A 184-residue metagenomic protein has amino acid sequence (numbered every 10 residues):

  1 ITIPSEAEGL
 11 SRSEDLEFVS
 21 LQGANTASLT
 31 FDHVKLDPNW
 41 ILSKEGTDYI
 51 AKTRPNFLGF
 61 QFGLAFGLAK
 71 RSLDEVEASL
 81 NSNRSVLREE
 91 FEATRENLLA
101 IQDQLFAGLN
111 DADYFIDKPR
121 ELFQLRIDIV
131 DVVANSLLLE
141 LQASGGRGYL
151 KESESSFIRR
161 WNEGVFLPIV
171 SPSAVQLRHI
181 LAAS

Functional and structural regions predicted by a protein language model:
I1-L10: A short core secondary-structure module
S11-R12, P38-W40, E152: Short helix/loop capping segments that flank catalytic or ligand/cofactor-binding pockets
L16-L99: Glycine-rich beta->alpha junctions and the first turn(s) of the following alpha-helix
P55, F62, L87, F115-K118 (+2 more regions): Amphipathic alpha-helical coiled-coil segments and their boundaries
G67, E92-L99, F123, I127-A134 (+1 more regions): Generic structural signal for well-ordered, non-transmembrane alpha-helical segments in soluble/cytosolic regions
N81, L99-D131, L138-E152: C-terminal helix-coil-helix/basic helical segment that borders enzyme active sites and/or dimer interfaces and provides
G108, V132-E140, F166-Q176: Amphipathic alpha-helical coiled-coil segments
R147-S184: Glycine-rich phosphate/cofactor-binding loops in nucleotide/flavin-utilizing enzymes
